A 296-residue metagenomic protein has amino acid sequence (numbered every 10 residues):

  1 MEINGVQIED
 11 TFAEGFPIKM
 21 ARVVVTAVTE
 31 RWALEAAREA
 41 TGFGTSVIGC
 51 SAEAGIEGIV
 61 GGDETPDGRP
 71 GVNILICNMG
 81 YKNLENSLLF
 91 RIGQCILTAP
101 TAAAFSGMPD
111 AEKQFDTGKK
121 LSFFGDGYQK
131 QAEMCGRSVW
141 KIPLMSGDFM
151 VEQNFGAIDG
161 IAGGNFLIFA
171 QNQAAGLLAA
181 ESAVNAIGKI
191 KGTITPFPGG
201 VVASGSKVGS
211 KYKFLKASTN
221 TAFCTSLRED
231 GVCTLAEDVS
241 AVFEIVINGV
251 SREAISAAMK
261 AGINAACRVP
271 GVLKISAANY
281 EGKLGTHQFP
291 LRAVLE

Functional and structural regions predicted by a protein language model:
E2-D10, E14, R22-E57, I74 (+9 more regions): Conserved mixed alpha/beta catalytic, RNA-binding, or beta-rich assembly cores of soluble enzyme, regulatory
G62-G71, L75: Glycine-rich phosphate/pyrophosphate-binding loop regions near the starts of catalytic domains
